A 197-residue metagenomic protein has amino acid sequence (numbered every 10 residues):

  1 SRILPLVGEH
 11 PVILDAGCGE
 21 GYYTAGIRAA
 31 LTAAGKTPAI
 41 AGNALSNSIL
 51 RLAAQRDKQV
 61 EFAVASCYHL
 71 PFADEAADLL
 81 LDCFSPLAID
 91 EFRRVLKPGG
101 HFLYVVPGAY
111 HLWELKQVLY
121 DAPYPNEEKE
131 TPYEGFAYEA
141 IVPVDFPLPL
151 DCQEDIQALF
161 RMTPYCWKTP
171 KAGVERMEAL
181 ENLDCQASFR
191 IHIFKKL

Functional and structural regions predicted by a protein language model:
S1-H10, G26: Conserved alpha-helix/loop element of class I SAM-dependent methyltransferases that forms part of the SAM/SAH-binding
V12-D15, G19-H69: Class I SAM-dependent methyltransferase SAM/SAH-binding core
Y68-L79: A short acidic, Gly/Pro-enriched loop at the edge of an enzyme's catalytic core that lines a small-molecule cofactor
F84-V95: A short, conserved alpha-helix within the catalytic core of class I
G99-P107: Conserved beta-strand signature within the Rossmann-like core of class I S-adenosyl-L-methionine
P107-L112, V118-A122, D145-L148: Short "lid" loop at the C-terminus of a central beta-strand within the Rossmann-like core of SAM-dependent
K116-F136: Conserved Class I S-adenosyl-L-methionine
V144-L197: Conserved Class I S-adenosyl-L-methionine
